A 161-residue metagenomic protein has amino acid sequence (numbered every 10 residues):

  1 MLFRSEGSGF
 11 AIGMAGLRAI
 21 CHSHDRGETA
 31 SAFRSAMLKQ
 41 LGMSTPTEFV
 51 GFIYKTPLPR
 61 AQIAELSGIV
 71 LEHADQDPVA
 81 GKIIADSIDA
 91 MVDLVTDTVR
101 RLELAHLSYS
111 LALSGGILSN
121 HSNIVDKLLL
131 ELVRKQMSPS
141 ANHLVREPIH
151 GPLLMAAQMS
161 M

Functional and structural regions predicted by a protein language model:
S5-G13, V145, I149: Short, charged, low-complexity patches
A19-M161: ATP-binding/phosphotransfer module of carbohydrate and carboxylate kinases, centering on a glycine-rich
